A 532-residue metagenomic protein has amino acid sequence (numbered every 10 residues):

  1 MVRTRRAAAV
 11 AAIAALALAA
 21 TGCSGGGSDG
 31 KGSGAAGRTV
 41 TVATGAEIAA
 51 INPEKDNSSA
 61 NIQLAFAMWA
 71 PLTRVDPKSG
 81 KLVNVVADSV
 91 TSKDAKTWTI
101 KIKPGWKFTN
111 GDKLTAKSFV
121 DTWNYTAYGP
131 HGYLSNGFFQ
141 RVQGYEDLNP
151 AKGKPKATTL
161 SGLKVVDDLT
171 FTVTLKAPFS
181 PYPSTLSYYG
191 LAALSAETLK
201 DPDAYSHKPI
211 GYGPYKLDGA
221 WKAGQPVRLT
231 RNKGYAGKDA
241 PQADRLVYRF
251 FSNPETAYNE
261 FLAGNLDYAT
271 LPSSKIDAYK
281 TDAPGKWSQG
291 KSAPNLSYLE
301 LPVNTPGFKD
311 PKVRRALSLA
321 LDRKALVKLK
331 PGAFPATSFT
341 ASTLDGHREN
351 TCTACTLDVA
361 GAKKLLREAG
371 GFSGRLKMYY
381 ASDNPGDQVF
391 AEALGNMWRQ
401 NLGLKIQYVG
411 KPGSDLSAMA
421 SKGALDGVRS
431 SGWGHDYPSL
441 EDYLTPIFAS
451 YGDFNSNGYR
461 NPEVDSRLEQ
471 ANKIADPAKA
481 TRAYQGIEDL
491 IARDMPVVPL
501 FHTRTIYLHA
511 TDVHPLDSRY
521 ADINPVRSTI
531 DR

Functional and structural regions predicted by a protein language model:
A43-D94, K208-G211: N-terminal lobe/hinge region of extracytoplasmic solute-binding protein
D88-F138, T172, G307: Aromatic- and charge-enriched surface segment that lines or borders ligand/interaction sites
T91, K164, V327, L404-L416 (+2 more regions): Extracytoplasmic/peripheral linker and loop segments enriched in polar/acidic and small residues with frequent Thr/Pro
K101, S118, A127, H131-S195: Surface-exposed binding/hinge segments that line and control ligand-binding clefts or catalytic entry sites
L175-A240, R245: Gly/Pro-rich hinge or "lid" segments in bacterial periplasmic/extracellular proteins
K200-A204, P209, G234-Y279: Ligand-site clamp/hinge motif
A333-E368, S382-V389: Structural transition elements
Y507-R532: Long beta-strand-rich cores associated with HINT superfamily self-processing modules
